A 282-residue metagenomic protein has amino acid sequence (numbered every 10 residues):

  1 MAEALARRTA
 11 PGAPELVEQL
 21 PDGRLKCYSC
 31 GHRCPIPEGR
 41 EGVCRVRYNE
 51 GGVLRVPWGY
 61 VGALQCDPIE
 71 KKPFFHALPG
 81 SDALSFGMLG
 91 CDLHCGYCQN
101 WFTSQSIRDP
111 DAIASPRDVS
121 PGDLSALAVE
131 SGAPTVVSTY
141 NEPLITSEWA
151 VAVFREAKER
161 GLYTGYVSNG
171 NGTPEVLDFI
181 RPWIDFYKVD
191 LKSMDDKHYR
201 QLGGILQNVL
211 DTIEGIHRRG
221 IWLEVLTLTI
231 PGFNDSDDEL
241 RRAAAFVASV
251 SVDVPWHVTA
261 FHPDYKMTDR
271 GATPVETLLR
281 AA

Functional and structural regions predicted by a protein language model:
M1-E38, D237-A282: Auxiliary Fe-S-binding modules of radical SAM enzymes
A2-C27, G31-M88, W101-Q105: N-terminal [4Fe-4S]-dependent radical SAM core
T9-A10, A114, Y140: N-terminal export/assembly segments and adjacent metallocofactor-ligating motifs of anaerobic energy-metabolism
R40, C91, D195: A generic "binding-loop/recognition-motif" signal
L78-S85, L89-D92, L124-A128, T135: Iron-sulfur-cluster electron-transfer modules
C95-Q99: The canonical Cys-X-X-Cys-His
T103-A114, E159: A short alpha->loop->secondary-structure connector
D118-T273: Conserved AdoMet/S-adenosylmethionine-binding subsite of the radical SAM
